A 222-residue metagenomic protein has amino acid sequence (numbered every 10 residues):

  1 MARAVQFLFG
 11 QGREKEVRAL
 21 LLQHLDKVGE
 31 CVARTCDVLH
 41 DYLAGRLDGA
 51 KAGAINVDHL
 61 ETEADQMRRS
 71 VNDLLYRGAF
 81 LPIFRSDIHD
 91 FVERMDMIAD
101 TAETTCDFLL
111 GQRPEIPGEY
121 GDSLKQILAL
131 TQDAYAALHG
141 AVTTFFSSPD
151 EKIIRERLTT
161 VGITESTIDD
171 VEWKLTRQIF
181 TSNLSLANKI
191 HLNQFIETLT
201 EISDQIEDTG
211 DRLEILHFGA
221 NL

Functional and structural regions predicted by a protein language model:
M1-L222: Cytosolic, long alpha-helical scaffolding segments
